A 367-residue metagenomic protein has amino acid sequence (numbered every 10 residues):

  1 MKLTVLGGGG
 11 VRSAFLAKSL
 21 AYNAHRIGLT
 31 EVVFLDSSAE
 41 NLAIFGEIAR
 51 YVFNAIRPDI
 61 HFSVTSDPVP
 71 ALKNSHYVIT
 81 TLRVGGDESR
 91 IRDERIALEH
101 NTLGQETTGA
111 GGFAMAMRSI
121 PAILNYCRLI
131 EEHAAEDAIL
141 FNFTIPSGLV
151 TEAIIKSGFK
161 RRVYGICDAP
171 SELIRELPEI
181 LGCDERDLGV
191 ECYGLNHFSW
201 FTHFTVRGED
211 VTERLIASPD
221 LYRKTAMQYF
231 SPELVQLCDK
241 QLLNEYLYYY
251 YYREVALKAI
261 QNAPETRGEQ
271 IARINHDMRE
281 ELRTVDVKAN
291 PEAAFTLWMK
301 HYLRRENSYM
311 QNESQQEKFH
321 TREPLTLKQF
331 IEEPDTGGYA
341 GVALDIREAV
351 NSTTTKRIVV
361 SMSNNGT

Functional and structural regions predicted by a protein language model:
L3-V32: N-terminal Rossmann-like dinucleotide-binding module
G9-S13, A39-N41, N142-V150, A169-E172: Gly/Ser/Thr-rich loops at beta-strand to alpha-helix junctions that form or flank small-molecule/cofactor-binding
H25-R57: Glycine-rich phosphate-binding loop and adjoining beta1-alpha1-beta2 segment of Rossmann-like nucleotide-binding folds
H61-N74: Short acidic low-complexity segments
K73, I79-T80, N142, V360: Redox-cofactor binding/interface segments in oxidoreductases and associated redox assembly factors
V84, E88-G158: Rossmann-fold NAD(P)-binding glycine/threonine-rich loop
R161-P178: Acidic, His- and aromatic-enriched active-site or binding-groove loops in soluble protein domains that engage sugars
G182-T367: Long, compositionally biased stretches enriched for glycine and/or charged residues
